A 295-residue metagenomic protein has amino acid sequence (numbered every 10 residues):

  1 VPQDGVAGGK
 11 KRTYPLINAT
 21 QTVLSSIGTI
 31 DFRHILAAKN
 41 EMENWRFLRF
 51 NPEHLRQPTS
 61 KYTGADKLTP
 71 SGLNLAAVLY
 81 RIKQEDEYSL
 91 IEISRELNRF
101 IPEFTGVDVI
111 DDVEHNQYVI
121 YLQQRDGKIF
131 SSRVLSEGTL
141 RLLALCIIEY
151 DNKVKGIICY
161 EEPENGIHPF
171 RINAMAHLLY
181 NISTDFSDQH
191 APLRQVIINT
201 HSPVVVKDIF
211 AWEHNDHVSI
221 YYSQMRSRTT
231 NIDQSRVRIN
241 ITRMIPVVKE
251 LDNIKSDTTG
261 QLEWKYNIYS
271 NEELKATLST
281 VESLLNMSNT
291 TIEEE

Functional and structural regions predicted by a protein language model:
V1-I91: Electropositive, glycine-dotted interaction segments that contact anionic polymers or phosphate-rich ligands
P2-D4, V23-G28, Q57-T59, E85-Y88 (+4 more regions): A short linear-motif detector with a strong N-terminal bias
L16-A19, I35-E43, G72, F100-P102 (+3 more regions): A generic structural signal for short, non-catalytic loop/turn and secondary-structure boundary residues
Q21-L24, F47, V248, T259 (+4 more regions): Intrinsically disordered, low-complexity regions
F32, F50-L55, S202, D208-F210 (+1 more regions): Poly-acidic low-complexity segments
G64-S132, D151-N152, I157, L274 (+1 more regions): Extended helical coiled-coil dimerization/tether regions that scaffold and oligomerize large DNA-maintenance assemblies
E96, E103-S270: Switch/communication elements of ASCE P-loop NTPase nucleotide-binding domains
M175, E294-E295: Surface-exposed charge patches in extracellular/virion surface proteins
